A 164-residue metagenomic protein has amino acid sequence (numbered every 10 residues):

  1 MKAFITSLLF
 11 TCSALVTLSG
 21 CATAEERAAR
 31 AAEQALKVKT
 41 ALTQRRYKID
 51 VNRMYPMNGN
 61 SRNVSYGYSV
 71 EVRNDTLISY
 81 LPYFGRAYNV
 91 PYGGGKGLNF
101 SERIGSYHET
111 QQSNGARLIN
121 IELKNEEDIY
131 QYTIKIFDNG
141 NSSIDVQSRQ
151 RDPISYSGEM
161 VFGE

Functional and structural regions predicted by a protein language model:
M1-C21: Sec-dependent bacterial lipoprotein signal peptides
V16-K37: Bacterial Sec signal peptide processing site at the extreme N-terminus
K39-M54: A short, Trp-centered hydrophobic/proline-enriched beta-strand micro-motif
R46, T76-I78, N141: Structural motif
D50-P56, Y80-Y83: Generic short beta-strand segments
M54-N74: Short, solvent-exposed loop/hinge segments that bridge or flank secondary-structure elements
S69-S113: Mid-length scaffold segments of soluble, non-membrane domains
E102-E164: Helix-rich interaction surfaces within compact, conserved domain-sized segments that mediate assembly or partner
